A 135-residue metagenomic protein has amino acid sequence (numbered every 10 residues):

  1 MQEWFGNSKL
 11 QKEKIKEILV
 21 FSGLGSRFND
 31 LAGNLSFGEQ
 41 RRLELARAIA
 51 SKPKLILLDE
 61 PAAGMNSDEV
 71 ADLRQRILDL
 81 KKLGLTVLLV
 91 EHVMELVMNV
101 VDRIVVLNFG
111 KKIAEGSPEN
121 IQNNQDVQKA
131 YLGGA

Functional and structural regions predicted by a protein language model:
M1-R27, L31, Q75-L78: Conserved ABC ATPase "signature" region
L45: Hydrophobic anchor residue at the start of the ABC signature
K52: Conserved catalytic motifs of ABC-family nucleotide-binding domains
I56-E60: Catalytic Walker B motif of ABC-type/P-loop ATPase nucleotide-binding domains
A71-L83: Helical segment within the ABC ATPase nucleotide-binding domain
V97-N99: A short, surface-exposed alpha-helical micro-motif characterized by mixed small hydrophobic and charged/polar residues
